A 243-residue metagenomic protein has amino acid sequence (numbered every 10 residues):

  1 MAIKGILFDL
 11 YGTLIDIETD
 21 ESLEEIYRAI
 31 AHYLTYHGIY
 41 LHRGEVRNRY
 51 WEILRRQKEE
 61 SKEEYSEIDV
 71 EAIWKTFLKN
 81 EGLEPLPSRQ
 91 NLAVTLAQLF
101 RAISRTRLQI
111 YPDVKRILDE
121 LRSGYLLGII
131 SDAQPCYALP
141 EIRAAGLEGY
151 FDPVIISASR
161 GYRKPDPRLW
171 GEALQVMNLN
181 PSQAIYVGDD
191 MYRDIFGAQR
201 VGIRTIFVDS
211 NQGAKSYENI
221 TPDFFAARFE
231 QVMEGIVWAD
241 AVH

Functional and structural regions predicted by a protein language model:
M1-I6, D16-D20, I39-G44, I110 (+2 more regions): Asp-based, Mg2+/Mn2+-dependent phosphohydrolase catalytic module
A2-P112: N-terminal helical cap/lid subdomain that shapes the substrate entry/recognition surface in HAD-like hydrolases
T106, S123-G124: Structured helix-beta-strand junction loops
